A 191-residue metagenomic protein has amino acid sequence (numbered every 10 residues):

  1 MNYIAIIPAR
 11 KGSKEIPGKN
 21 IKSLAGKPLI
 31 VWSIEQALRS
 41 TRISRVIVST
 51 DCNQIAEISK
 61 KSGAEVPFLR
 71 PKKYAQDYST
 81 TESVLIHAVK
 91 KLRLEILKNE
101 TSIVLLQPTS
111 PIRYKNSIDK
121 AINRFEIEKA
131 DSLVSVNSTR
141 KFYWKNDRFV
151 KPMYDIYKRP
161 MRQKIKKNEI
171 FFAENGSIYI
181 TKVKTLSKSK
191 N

Functional and structural regions predicted by a protein language model:
N2-S49: N-terminal glycine-rich phosphate-binding loop and ensuing alpha1 helix
Y3, S44, E65, T101 (+1 more regions): Conserved acidic residues
L38-R39, K90, L97, E126: Residue-level signal for alpha-helix termini/capping positions
D51-I55, V183-T185: Short, polar loop motifs at secondary-structure junctions
Q54-S102, I112-N116, K120: Short phosphate-binding loop-to-helix
T81-S83, H87, S102, S110-N191: Conserved core of the sugar-phosphate nucleotidyltransferase
